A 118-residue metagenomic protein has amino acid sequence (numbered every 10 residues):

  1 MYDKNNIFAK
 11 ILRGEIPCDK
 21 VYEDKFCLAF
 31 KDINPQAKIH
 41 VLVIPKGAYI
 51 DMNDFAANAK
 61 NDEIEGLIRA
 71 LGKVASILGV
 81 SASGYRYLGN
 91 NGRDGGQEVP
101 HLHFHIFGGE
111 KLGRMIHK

Functional and structural regions predicted by a protein language model:
M1-K118: HIT superfamily nucleotide-processing domains
